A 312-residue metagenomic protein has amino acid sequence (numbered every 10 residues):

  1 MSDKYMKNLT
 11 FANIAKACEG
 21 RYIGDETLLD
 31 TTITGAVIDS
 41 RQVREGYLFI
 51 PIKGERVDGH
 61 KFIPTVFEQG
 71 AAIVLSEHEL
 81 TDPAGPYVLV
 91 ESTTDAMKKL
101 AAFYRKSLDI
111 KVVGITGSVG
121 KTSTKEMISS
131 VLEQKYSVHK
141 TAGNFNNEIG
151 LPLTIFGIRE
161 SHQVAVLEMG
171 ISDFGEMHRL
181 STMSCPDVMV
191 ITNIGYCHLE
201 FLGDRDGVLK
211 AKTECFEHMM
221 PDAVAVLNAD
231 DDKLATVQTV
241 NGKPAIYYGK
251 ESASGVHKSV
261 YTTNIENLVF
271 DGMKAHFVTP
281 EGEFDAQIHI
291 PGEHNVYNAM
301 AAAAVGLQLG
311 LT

Functional and structural regions predicted by a protein language model:
M1-K99, P291, Y297: N-terminal leader/targeting and accessory segments in enzymes
K7, R56-G59, K121, N147 (+4 more regions): Alpha-helix N-cap/loop-to-helix initiation residues
A12-K16, A96-A229, K233-K243, T279 (+2 more regions): Phosphate-binding loop of NTP-binding sites
Y22, Y87-L89, V112, V138-K140 (+2 more regions): Conserved beta-strand scaffold positions in the cores of enzyme catalytic domains, especially in NTP/NDP-utilizing
I38-D39, P51-K53, K140-A142, L167 (+2 more regions): Thr-Gly-centered strand-to-loop micro-motif
V74-T81, A229-K233, K250-A253: Short, polar loop motifs at secondary-structure junctions
E77, V90, T141, I191 (+2 more regions): Generic beta-sheet signal
R205-D206, T213, T239-T312: Adenine nucleotide phosphate-binding catalytic loops in nucleotide-utilizing enzymes
